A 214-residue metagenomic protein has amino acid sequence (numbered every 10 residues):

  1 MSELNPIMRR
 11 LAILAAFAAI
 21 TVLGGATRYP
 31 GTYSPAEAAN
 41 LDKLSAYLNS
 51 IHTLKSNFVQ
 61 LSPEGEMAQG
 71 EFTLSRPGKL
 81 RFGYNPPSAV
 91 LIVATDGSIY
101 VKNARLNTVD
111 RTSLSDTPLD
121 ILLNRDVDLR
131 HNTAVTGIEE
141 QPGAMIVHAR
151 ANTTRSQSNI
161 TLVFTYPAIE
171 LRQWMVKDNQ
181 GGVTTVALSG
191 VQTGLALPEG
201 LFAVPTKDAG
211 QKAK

Functional and structural regions predicted by a protein language model:
E3-A15: Bacterial N-terminal signal peptides that target proteins for export
L14-G24: Bacterial N-terminal signal peptides
V22-A36: Bacterial Sec-dependent signal peptides at the C-terminal "C-region" and cleavage site
A46-G65: A short, Trp-centered hydrophobic/proline-enriched beta-strand micro-motif
I51-T53, M67-Q69, S75-P77, P87 (+5 more regions): Extracytoplasmic
E71-I121, T184-T185, G190: An acidic-aromatic
L106-T153: Flexible, surface-exposed loop/linker segments and immediately adjacent secondary-structure boundaries
R130-N132, E140-A213: Gly/Pro-enriched, hydrophobic low-complexity segments that function as extracytoplasmic propeptides/linkers
